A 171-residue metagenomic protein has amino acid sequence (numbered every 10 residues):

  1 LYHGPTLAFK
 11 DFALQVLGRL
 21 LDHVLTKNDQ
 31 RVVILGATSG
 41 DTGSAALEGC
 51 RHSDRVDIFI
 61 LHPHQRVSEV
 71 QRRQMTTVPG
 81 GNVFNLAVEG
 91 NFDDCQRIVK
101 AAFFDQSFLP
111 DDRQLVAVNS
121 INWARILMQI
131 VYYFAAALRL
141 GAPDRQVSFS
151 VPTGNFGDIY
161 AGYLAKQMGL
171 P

Functional and structural regions predicted by a protein language model:
L1-P171: PLP-dependent amino-acid enzyme catalytic core
